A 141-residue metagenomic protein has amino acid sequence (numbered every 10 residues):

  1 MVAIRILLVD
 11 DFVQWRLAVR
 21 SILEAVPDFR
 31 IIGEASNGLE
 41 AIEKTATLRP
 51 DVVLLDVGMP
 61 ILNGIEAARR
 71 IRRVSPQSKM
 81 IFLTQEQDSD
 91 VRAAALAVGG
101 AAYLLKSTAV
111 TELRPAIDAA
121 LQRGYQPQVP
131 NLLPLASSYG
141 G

Functional and structural regions predicted by a protein language model:
V2-W15, V19-L23: Conserved acidic segment of CheY-like receiver
D10, D56, T84: Active-site residues of response regulator receiver
N37-E40, L62-E66: Acidic catalytic/metal-coordinating carboxylates
E43, I65-Q77: Short amphipathic alpha-helix used as the core "switch/output" element in two-component signaling
L48-L54: Active-site beta3 strand of CheY-like receiver
M59: Receiver (REC) domain active-site loop signature in two-component systems and cognate sites in sensor histidine kinases
E66, Q87-L104, T108-P115: Alpha4 helix (beta4-alpha4-beta5 surface) of REC/receiver domains from two-component response regulators
P115, Q122-G141: CheY-like receiver
